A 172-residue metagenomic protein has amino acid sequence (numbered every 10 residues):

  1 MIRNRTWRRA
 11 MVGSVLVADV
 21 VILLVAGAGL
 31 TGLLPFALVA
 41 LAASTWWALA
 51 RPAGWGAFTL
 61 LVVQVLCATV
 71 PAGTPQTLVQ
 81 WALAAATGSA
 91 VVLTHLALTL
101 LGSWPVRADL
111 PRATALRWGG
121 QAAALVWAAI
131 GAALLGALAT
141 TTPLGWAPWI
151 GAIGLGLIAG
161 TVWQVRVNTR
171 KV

Functional and structural regions predicted by a protein language model:
M1-V15, W163: N-terminal membrane topogenic signal
L16, L60-V65, A124-A132: Core segments of transmembrane alpha-helices that mediate helix-helix packing or line hydrophobic substrate/ligand
I22-L38, L66-A85, G131-L155: Membrane interfacial helix motifs at helix-loop boundaries and amphipathic/re-entrant anchors
V39-T45, L61-C67: Hydrophobic transmembrane alpha-helices of multi-pass, membrane-embedded glycosylation machinery
T45-L61: Membrane-helix interface "capping/anchor" motifs
G88-V106, N168: Membrane-water interface of transmembrane alpha-helices
D109-G120: Membrane-interface segments at loop-to-transmembrane junctions
W118-V172: C-terminal membrane-adjacent module
